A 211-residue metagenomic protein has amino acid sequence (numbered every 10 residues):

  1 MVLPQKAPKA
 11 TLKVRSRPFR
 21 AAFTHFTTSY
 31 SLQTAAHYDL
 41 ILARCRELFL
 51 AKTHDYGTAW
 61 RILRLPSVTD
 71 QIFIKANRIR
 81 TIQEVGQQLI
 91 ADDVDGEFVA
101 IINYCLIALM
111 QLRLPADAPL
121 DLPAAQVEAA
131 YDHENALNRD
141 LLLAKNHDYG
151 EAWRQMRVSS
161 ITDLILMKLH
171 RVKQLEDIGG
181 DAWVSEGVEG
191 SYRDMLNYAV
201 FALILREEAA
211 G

Functional and structural regions predicted by a protein language model:
M1-T28: Intrinsic disorder/low-complexity segments
F19, F23-G211: Intrinsically disordered, low-complexity regulatory regions that flank transcription factor DNA-binding cores
